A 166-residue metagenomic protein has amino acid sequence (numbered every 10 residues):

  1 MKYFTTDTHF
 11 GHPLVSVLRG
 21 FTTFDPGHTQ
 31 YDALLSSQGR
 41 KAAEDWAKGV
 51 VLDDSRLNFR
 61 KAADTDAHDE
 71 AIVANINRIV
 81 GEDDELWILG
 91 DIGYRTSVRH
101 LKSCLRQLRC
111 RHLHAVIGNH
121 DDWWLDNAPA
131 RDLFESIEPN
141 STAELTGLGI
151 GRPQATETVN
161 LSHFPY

Functional and structural regions predicted by a protein language model:
K2-H9, T158-P165: Active-site-proximal beta-strand elements of phosphoester/diester hydrolases
T5, L14-G149: Core catalytic region of metal-dependent phosphoesterases/phosphodiesterases, especially metallo-beta-lactamase-like
A143-F164: A conserved mid-domain beta-alpha-beta active-site/ligand-binding segment of alpha/beta enzyme cores
